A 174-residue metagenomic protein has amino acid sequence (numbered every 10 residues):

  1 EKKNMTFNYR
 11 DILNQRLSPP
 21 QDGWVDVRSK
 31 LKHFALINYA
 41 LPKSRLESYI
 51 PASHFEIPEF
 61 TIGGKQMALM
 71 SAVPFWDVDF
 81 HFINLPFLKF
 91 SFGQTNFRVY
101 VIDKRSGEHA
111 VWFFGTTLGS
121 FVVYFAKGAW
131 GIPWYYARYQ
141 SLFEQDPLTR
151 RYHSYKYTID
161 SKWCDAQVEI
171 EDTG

Functional and structural regions predicted by a protein language model:
N4-H81: Hydrophobic, proline/glycine-rich low-complexity stretches
N4-T6, L36, I57, K89 (+3 more regions): Generic intrinsically disordered, low-complexity segments enriched for polar/acidic and small residues
R16-D22, F87, S91, Y124 (+1 more regions): Active-site-adjacent core segments of small-molecule enzymes
K32-F34, N96-G174: Internal, well-folded beta-alpha domain core
Y49, V73-F75, L88-F90, T117-G119 (+1 more regions): Generic alpha-helical propensity signal that fires on short helical segments and nearby coil/disordered stretches
G63-R105: Long, hydrophobic/aromatic-enriched structural stretches that serve as scaffold segments
